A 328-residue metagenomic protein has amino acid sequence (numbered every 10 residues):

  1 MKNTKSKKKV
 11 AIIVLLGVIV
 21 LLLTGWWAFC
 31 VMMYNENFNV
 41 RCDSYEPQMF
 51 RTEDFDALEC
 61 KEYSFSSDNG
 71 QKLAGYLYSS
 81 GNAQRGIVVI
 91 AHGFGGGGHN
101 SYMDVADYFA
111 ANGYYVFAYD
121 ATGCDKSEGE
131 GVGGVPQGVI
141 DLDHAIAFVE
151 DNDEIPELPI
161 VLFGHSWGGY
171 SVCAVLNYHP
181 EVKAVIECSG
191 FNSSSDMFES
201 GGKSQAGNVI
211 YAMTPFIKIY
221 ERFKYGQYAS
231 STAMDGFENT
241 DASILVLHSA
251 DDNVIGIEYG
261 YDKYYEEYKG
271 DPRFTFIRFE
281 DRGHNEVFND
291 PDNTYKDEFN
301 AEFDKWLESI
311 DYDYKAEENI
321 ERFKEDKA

Functional and structural regions predicted by a protein language model:
I19-S66, Y76, R322, D326: An N-terminal hydrophobic leader/cap segment in hydrolases
F94-D107, A121, E258: The serine-hydrolase catalytic nucleophile loop
Y108-E128: Conserved alpha/beta-hydrolase
V132-D153: Alpha/beta-hydrolase active-site loop
A174-G226: Hydrolase active-site cap/lid region
T240, V246-H248, D252: Short beta-strand/loop motif that positions the catalytic acidic residue of the alpha/beta-hydrolase fold
A242, G256-E266: Short alpha-helix in the alpha/beta-hydrolase fold that links the catalytic acid
G270-A328: C-terminal catalytic histidine-bearing segment of alpha/beta-hydrolase fold enzymes
